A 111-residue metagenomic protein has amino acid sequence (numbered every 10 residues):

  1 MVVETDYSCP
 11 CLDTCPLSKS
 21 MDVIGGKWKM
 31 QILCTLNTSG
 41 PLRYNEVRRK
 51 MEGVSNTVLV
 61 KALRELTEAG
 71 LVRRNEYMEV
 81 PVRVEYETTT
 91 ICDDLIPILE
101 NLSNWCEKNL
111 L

Functional and structural regions predicted by a protein language model:
V2-M21: Short, Lys/Arg-enriched N-terminal segment that forms or immediately precedes the first helix of a structured domain
C15-V58, V82-E85: N-terminal helix-turn-helix DNA-binding core of bacterial DNA-binding proteins
L59, L63-L66: Basic amphipathic alpha-helical segments that dock to polyanions
T67-E76: A short, conserved structural fragment
A69, I98-L110: Alpha-helical linker/hinge and terminal dimerization helices associated with HTH transcriptional regulators
M78-N101: Basic, amphipathic "hinge/linker" alpha-helix immediately C-terminal to the N-terminal HTH DNA-binding motif
